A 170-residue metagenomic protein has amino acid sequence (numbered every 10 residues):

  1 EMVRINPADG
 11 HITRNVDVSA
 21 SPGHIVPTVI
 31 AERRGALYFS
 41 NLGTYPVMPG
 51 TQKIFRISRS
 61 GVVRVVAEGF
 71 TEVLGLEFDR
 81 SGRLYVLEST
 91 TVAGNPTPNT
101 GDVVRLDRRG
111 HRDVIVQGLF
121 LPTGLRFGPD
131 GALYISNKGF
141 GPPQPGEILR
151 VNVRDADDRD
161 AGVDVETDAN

Functional and structural regions predicted by a protein language model:
E1, A36-L37, V62, R83 (+2 more regions): Generic structural signal for coil-to-beta-strand starts
E1-M2, T71, T91: Loop/turn residues immediately N-terminal
E1-R4, Q52-F55, G101-V104, G146-R150: A short loop-to-beta-strand structural motif that recurs across blades of beta-propeller domains
N6-G10, I57-V62, L106-G110, N152-D155: Short loop/turn segments that connect beta-strands within beta-propeller blades
P7, L42-T44, P49, S89-T91 (+1 more regions): Short loop/turn segments immediately following the C-termini of beta-strands
H11-A20, G61-A67, H111-V116: A short beta-strand motif characteristic of beta-propeller blades
A20-A36, N41-G43, T51, G69-R83 (+3 more regions): Beta-rich, blade/repeat-based domains predominating in secreted/periplasmic proteins but also intracellular
T123-N170: Blade-level signature of beta-propeller repeat domains, shared across WD40, Kelch, NHL, RCC1 and BNR/Asp-box propellers
